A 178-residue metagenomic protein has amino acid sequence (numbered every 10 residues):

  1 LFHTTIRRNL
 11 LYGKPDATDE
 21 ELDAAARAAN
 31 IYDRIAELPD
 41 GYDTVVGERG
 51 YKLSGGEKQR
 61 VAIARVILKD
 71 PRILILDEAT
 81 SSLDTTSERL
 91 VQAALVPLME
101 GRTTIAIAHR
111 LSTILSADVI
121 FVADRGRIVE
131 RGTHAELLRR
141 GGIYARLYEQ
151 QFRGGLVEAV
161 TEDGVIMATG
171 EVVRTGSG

Functional and structural regions predicted by a protein language model:
L1, D33-R34: Short beta-strands and strand-coil junctions in structured, solvent-facing domains, enriched
L1-F2, Y42, Y144, Y148: Conserved hydrophobic/aromatic "anchor" residues that stabilize well-ordered secondary structure elements
T4-L11, E20, A25-I31, G41-R140: ABC-family ATPase nucleotide-binding domain "signature/switch" substructure
I35, D77, R146-L147: A generic structural-conservation signal
R139-E171: C-terminal boundary and immediately downstream tail of ABC-type ATPase nucleotide-binding domains
G170-G178: Long, low-complexity, intrinsically disordered segments
